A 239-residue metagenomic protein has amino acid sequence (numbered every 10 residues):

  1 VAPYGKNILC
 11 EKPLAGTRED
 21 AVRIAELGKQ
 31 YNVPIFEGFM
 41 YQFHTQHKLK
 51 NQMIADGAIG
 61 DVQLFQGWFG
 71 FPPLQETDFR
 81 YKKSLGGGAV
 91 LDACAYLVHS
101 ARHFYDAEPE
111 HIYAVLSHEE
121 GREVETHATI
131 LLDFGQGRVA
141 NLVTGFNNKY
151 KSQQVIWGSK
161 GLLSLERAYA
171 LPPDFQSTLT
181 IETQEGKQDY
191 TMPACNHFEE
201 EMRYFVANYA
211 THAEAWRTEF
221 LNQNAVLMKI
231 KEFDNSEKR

Functional and structural regions predicted by a protein language model:
V1-Q42, G57: Beta-strand-loop-alpha-helix segment that lines the small-molecule cofactor/substrate pocket of alpha/beta enzymes
G5, D78-L85, I181-K187: Short glycine/proline- and charge-enriched loop/turn segments that cap or connect secondary-structure elements
V22, G135, D189-Y190, Y204-R239: C-terminal helix-rich "cap/oligomerization" subdomain common to oxidoreductases
R23, T45, L49-Q52, H99-S100 (+4 more regions): Alpha-helical elements of Rossmann-like donor-binding domains used by nucleotide-donor carbohydrate transfer enzymes
A25-P34, K48-Q63, F134-G135, L162: Basic phosphate/pyrophosphate-binding loop/patch that engages nucleotide-derived ligands
Y41-G121: Predominantly a Rossmann-like dinucleotide-binding segment in NAD(P)-dependent oxidoreductases
V98-P172, M192, M202-A213: Contiguous beta-strand/loop segments that form the cofactor/metal-binding neighborhood of enzyme cores
Q154, P172-Q184: Short polybasic amphipathic segments
